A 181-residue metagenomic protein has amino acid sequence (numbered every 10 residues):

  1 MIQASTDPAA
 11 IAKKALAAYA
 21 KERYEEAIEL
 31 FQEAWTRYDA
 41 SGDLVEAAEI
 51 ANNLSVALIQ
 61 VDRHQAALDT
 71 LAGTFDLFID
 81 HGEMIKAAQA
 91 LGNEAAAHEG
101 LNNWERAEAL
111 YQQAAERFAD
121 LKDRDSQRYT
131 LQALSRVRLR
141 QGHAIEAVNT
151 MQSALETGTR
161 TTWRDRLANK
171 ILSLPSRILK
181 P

Functional and structural regions predicted by a protein language model:
M1-A10: TPR-adjacent "capping" and linker segments in tetratricopeptide-repeat scaffold/adaptor proteins
I2, D39-D43, L77-E83, R117-D123 (+1 more regions): Short coil/turn linkers that connect adjacent helices within long alpha-helical scaffolds, especially alpha-solenoid
A9-E22, T36, V45-Q60, L71 (+3 more regions): Conserved alpha-helical positions within TPR/SEL1-like repeat arrays
F31, Y38, L58, F78 (+4 more regions): Eukaryotic all-alpha helical interaction scaffolds
W35-T36, G73-I79, Q113-R117, S153-T157: Amphipathic alpha-helical segments of tetratricopeptide repeats
A109-Q112, E116, R128-T162: TPR/TPR-like (Sel1-like) alpha-helical repeat modules
